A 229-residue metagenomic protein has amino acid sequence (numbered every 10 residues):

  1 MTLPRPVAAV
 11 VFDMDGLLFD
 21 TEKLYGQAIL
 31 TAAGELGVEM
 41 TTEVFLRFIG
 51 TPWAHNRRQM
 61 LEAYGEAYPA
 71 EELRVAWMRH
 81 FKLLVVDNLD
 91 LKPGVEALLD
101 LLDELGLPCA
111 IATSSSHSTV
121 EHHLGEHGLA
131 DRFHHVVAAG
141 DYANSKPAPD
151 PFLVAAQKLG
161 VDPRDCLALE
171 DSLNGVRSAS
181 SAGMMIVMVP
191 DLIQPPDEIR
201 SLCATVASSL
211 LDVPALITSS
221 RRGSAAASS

Functional and structural regions predicted by a protein language model:
M1-A8, D100-D103, S116-S229: Asp-based, Mg2+/Mn2+-dependent phosphohydrolase catalytic module
L3-L105: N-terminal helical cap/lid subdomain that shapes the substrate entry/recognition surface in HAD-like hydrolases
D13, L17, T113, D171: Conserved G/P- and acidic residue-centered "switch" motifs that form tight phosphate/ATP-binding loops in soluble
D15, I49, P93, C109 (+3 more regions): Short glycine-rich loop/turn motifs that provide flexible caps or phosphate-binding loops at active sites
G16-L17, V44, V85-V86, I111 (+3 more regions): Short, contiguous strand/loop micro-motifs
L18, L91, C109, N144 (+1 more regions): Conserved SAM-binding loop
F48, A112-S114, L169: Structural motif
